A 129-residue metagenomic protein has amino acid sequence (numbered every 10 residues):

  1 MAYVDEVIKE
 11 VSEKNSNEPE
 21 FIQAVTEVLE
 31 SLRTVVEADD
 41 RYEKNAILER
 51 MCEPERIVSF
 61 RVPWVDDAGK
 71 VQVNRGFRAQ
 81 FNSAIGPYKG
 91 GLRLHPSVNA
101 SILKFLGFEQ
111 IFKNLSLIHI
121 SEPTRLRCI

Functional and structural regions predicted by a protein language model:
A2-I8: Short, charged, low-complexity amphipathic alpha-helix
K9, E13-L29: Ordered core of a single globular domain
P19-I22, A38-N45, L117: Flexible, glycine/charged-enriched surface loops at secondary-structure junctions
R41-Q72: Structured beta-strand/loop patches that form or line metal/cofactor-binding pockets in enzymes
V73-F77: Beta-strand scaffold of nucleotide-dependent catalytic cores
R78-E109: Extended active-site and interfacial segments that coordinate phosphate-rich ligands in large catalytic machineries
I118-I129: Single conserved hydrophobic/aromatic residue that forms the stacking wall/gate of nucleotide- or nucleobase-binding
